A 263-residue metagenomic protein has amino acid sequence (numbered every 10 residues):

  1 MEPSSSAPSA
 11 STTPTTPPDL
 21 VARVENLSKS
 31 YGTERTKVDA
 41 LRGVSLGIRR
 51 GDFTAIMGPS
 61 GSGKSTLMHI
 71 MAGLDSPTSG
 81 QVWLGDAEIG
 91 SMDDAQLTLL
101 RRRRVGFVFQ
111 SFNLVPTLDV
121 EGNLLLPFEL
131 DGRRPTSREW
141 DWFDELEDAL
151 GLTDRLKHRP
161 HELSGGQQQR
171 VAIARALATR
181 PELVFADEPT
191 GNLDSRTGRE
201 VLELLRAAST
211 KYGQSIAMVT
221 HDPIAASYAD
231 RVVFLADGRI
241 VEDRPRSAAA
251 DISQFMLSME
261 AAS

Functional and structural regions predicted by a protein language model:
E2-S5, S227, M259: Compact Cys/His-rich metal-coordination microdomains
E2-T16: Pre-NBD coupling/linker segments of ABC/ABC-like ATPases
P8-T12, S137, P245-S247: Short, flexible cytosolic linker that couples an ABC transmembrane/permease module to its adjacent nucleotide-binding
D19-A229, F234-L235: ABC family nucleotide-binding domain
R239-S263: Conserved beta-strand-loop-alpha-helix hinge in the C-terminal portion of ABC ATPase nucleotide-binding domains
